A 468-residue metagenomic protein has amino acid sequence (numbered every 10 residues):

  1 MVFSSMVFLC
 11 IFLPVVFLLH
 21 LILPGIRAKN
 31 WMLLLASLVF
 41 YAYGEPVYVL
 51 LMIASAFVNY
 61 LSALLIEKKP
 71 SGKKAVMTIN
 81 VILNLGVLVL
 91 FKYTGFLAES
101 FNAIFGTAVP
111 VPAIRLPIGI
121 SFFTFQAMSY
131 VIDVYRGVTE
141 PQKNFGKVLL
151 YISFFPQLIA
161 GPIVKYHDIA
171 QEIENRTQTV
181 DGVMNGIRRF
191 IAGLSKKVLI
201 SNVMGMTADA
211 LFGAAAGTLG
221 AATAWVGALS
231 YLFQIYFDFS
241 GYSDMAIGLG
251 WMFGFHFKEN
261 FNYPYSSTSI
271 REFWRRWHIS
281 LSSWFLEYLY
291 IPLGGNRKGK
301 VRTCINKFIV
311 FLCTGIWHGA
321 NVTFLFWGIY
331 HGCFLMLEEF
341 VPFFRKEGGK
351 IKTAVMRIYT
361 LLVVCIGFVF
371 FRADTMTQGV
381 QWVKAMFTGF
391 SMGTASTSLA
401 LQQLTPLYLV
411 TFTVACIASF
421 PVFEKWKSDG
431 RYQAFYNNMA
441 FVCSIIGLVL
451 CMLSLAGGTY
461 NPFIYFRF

Functional and structural regions predicted by a protein language model:
M1-V422, W426-R467: Membrane-embedded transmembrane alpha-helical bundles that form the catalytic cores of multi-pass lipid-modifying
